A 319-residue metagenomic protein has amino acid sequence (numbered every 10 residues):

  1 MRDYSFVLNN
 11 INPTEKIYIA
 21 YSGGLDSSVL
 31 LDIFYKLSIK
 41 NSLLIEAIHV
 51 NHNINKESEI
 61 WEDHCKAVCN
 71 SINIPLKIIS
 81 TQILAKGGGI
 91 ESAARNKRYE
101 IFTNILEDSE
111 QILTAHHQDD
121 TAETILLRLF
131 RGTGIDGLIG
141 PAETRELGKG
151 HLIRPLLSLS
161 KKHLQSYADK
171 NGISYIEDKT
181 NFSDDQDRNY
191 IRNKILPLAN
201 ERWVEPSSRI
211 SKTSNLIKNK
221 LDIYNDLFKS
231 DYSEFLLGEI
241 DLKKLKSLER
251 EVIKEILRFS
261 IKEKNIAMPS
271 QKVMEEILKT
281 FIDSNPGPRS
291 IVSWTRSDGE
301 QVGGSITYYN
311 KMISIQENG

Functional and structural regions predicted by a protein language model:
M1-K194: Core alpha/beta nucleotide-donor-binding catalytic domains of modification enzymes
R2-D26, L44-E46, T81-I83, K97 (+2 more regions): AMP-forming adenylation/ATP pyrophosphatase catalytic core
I33-K40, L198-E201, S260-K264: Active-site catalytic microenvironments for nucleophilic, acid-base chemistry
L129, L156-L159, A199, S260-K264 (+1 more regions): Generic structural signal for hydrophobic core residues of well-folded globular domains
R131, I135, K161, N200-V204 (+3 more regions): Alpha-helix boundary/capping and short turn/kink residues
Q165-S208, K212-N215, N219, G299 (+1 more regions): Mid-to-C-terminal catalytic subdomains of enzymes that bind/position adenosyl phosphate moieties or nucleic-acid
